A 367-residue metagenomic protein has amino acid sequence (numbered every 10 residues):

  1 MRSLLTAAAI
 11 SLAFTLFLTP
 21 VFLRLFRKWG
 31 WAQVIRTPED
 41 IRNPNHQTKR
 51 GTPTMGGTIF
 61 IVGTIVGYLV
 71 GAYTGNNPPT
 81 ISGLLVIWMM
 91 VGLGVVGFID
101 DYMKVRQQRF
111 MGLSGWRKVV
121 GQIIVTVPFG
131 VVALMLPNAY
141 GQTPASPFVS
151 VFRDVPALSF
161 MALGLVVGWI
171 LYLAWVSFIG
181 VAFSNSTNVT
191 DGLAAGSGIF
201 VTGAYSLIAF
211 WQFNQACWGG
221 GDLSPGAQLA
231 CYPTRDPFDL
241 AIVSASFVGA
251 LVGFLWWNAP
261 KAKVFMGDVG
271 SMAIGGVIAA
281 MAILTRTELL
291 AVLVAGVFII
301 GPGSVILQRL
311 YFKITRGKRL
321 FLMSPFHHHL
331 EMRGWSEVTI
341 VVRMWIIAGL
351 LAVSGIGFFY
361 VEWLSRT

Functional and structural regions predicted by a protein language model:
M1-G30, F60-V95, F129-R153, G168-V189 (+1 more regions): Alpha-helical transmembrane segments
T15, R27, W31-A32, I41-T48: A cross-family signal for N-terminal binding/gating loops and helix N-caps that shape access to the active site
V34-P44, L223-L229: Non-transmembrane, extramembrane segments of multi-pass ion/lipid transporters
T37-T52, Q108-G121: Juxtamembrane helix-capping/reentrant segments at transmembrane boundaries
K104-S114, S150-L163, S336: Membrane interface segments of multi-pass transport proteins and intramembrane proteases
M111, G121, V125-V132: Short loop/hinge segments at the start of secondary-structure elements
